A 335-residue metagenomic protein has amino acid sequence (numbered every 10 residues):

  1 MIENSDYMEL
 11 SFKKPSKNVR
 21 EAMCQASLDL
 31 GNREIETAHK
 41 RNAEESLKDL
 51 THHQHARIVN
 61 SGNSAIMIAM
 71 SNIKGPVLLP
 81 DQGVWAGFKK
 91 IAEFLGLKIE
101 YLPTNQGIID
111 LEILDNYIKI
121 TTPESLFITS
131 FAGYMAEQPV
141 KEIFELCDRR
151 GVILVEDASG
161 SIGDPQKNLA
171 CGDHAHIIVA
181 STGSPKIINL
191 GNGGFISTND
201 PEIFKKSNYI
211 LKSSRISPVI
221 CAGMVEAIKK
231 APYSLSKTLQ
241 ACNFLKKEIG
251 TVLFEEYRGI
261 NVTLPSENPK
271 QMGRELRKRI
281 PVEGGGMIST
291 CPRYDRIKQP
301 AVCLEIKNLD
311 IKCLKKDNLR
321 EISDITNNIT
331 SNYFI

Functional and structural regions predicted by a protein language model:
M1-N18, A22, Y294-I335: PLP-dependent enzyme catalytic core of the Aspartate aminotransferase-like
I2-S64, Q82-K90, K167, A231 (+1 more regions): Conserved N-terminal alpha-helix of the aminotransferase class I/II PLP-enzyme fold
A69-K119: Conserved PLP-anchoring active-site segment centered on the Schiff-base-forming lysine
V77, F204, N268-R277, I311-I322: Short, conserved charged micro-motifs
Q106-L169, A175-I177, S184-I187, P201-E202: Active-site phosphate-binding strand-loop segment of PLP-dependent enzymes
D173-S207, P218-C221: Active-site PLP attachment segment
C221-K237, G250: Amphipathic alpha-helix from the class-I
L239-N243, L253-I280, I288-V302: Conserved glycine-rich beta-strand-loop-beta hairpin in the small C-terminal domain of fold type I
